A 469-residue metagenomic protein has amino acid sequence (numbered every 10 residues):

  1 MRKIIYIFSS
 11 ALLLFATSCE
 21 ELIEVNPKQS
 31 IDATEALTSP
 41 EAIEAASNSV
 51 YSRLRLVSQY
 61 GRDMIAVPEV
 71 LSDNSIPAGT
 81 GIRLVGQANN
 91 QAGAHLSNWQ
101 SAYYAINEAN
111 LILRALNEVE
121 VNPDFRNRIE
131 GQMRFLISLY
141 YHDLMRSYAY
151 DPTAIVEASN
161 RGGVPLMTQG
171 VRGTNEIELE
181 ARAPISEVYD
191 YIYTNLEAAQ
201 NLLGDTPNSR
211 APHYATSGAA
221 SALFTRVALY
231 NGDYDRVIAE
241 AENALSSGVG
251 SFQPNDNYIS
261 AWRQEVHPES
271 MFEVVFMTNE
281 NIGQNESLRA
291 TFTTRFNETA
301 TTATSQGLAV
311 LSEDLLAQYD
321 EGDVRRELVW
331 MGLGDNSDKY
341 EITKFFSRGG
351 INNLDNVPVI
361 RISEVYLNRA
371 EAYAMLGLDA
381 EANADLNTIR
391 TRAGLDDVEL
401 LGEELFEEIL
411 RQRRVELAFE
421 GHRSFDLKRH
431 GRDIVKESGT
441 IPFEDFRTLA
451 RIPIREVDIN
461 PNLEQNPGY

Functional and structural regions predicted by a protein language model:
C19-L71, N208, Y319, G332-L333 (+3 more regions): Membrane-proximal, proline-rich intrinsically disordered regions
G61-D73, Y148-M167, D205-E286, L400-E403: Short, surface-exposed recognition loops and adjoining beta-strand edges that mediate ligand/DNA contacts, enriched
I82-A149, A183-S186, L196, Q200-N208 (+3 more regions): Conserved, well-structured interaction surfaces
A181, A317-I360: Flexible, polar/acidic helix-loop-strand segments at domain edges
Y191, G283-E286, L308-A309, L401-Y469: Long, intrinsically disordered, low-complexity segments
